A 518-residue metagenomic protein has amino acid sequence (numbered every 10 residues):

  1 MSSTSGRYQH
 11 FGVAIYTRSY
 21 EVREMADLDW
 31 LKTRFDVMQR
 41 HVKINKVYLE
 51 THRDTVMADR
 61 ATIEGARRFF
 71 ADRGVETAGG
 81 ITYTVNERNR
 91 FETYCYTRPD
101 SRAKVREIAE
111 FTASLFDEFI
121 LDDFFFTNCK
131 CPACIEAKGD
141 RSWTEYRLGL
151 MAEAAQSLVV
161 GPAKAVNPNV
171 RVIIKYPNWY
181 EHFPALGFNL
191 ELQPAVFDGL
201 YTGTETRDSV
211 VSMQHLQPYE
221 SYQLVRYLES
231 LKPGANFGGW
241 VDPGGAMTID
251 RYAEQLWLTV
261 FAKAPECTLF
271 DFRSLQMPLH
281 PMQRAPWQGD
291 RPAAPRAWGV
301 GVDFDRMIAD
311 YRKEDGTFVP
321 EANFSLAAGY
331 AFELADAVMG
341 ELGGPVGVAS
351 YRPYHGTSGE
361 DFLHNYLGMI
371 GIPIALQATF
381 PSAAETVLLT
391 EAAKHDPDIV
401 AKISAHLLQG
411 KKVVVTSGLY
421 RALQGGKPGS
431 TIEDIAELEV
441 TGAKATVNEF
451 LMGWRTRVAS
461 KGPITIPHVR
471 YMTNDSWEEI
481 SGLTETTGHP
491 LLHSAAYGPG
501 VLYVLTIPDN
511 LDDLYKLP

Functional and structural regions predicted by a protein language model:
S2-Q9, Q39, E64-A78, Q156-R171 (+1 more regions): Surface-exposed amphipathic alpha-helices with a cationic face
S2-S3, N45, R90-T93, D117 (+12 more regions): Hydrophobic targeting/anchoring helices
Y8-T33, A61-D117, D123, T127-C134 (+2 more regions): Active-site-adjacent "subsite" loops/lids of carbohydrate-active enzymes
T17-M25, Y48-M57, E87-R106, G139-A154 (+6 more regions): The substrate-binding groove and active-site-proximal loops of carbohydrate-active enzymes, especially glycoside
R23-H41, T97-T112, H182-Q193, S221 (+1 more regions): Short, acidic/polar
L28-D36, L363-E385, E391-K394: A short, well-structured beta->alpha microelement
E50-G65, N128-K130, M213, Q283: Glycine-rich, proline-tolerant flexible connector loops at the mouths of alpha/beta enzymes
T390-P518: A conserved amphipathic helix/loop scaffold that creates a polar/acidic microenvironment used either to coordinate
